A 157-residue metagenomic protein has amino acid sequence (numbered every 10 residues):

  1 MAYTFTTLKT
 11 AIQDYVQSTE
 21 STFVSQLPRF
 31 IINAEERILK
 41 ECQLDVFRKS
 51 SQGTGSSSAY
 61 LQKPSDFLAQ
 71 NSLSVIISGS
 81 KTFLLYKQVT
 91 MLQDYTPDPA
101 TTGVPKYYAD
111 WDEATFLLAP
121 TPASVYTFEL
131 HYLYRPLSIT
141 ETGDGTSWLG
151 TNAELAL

Functional and structural regions predicted by a protein language model:
M1-L157: Glycine-enriched, solvent-exposed interface loops adjoining structured elements
